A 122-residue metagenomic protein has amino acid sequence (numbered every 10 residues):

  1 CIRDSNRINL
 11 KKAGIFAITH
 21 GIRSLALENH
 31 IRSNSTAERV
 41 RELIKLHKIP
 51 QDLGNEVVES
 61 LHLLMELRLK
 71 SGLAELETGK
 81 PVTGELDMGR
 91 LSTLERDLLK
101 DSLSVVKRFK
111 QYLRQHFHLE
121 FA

Functional and structural regions predicted by a protein language model:
R3-A122: Conserved nucleotidyltransferase catalytic core and NTase-mimicking acidic/glycine-rich helix/loop elements in nucleic
